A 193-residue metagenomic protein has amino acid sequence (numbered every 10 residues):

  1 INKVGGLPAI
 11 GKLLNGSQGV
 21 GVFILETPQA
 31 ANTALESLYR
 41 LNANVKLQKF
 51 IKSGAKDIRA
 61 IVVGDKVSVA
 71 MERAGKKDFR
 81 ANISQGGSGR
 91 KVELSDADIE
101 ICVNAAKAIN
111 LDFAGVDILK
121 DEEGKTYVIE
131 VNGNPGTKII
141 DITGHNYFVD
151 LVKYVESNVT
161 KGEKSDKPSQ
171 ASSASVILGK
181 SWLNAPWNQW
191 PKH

Functional and structural regions predicted by a protein language model:
I1-I51, A55, D96-I99, H193: Active-site nucleotide/adenylate-binding loops and adjacent lid/helix of ATP-dependent enzymes
A9, K46, S68-V69, A114 (+1 more regions): Protein kinase-like catalytic core scaffold
L41-N44, R80-T126, V149-K164, N184: A long amphipathic alpha-helix within ATP-dependent nucleotide-binding catalytic cores
I51, V62-G64, I118-E122: Short, low-complexity Ser/Thr-rich regulatory SLiMs
A55, V159-H193: Peripheral (often C-terminal) accessory segments that flank ATP-dependent C-N-forming ligase machineries
A60-V62, K125-I139: A short beta-strand motif that forms the metal-chelation/ATP-contact edge of phosphoryl-transfer active sites
K66, E72-G75, V131-G136: Short beta->alpha transition motifs characteristic of CBS
K77-Q85, T137-N146: A short, polar/charged loop-to-alpha-helix boundary motif
